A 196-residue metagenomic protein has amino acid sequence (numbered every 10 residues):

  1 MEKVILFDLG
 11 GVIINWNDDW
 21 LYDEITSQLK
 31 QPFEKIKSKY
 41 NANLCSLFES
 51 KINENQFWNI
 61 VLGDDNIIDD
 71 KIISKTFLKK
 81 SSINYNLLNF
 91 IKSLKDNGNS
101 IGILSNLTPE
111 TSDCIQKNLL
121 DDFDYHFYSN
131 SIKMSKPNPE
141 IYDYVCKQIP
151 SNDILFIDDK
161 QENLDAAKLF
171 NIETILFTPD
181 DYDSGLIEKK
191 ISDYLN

Functional and structural regions predicted by a protein language model:
M1, D96-N99, Q148-N152: Glycine-rich phosphate-binding loop signature in dinucleotide/nucleotide-binding domains
M1-F7, D153, N196: Non-catalytic pre-domain segments flanking phosphatase-related domains
E2-N89, N97, T108: N-terminal helical cap/lid subdomain that shapes the substrate entry/recognition surface in HAD-like hydrolases
L6, L104, F156-I157: Generic enzyme active-site microenvironment
D8-G11, S50, I103, H126 (+1 more regions): Generic structural signal for small/hydrophobic residues in well-ordered secondary structure, especially within
N15, I103-S105, L176: Hydrophobic residues in well-ordered beta-strands that form the structural core
L88-D96, C146, K168: Surface-exposed amphipathic alpha-helices with a cationic face
T108, D113-N196: Asp-based, Mg2+/Mn2+-dependent phosphohydrolase catalytic module
